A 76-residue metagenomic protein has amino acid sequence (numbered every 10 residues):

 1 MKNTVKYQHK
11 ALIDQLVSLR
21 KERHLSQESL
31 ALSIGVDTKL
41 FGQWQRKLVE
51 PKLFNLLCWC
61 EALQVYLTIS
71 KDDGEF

Functional and structural regions predicted by a protein language model:
M1-A11, E61, G74-F76: N-terminal flexible/basic segments that precede or flank functional cores
K10, K21-E22, E50: Short amphipathic helical patch at the helix-1/turn junction of helix-turn-helix
A11-L12, V36: Alpha-helix N-cap/N′ positions at the starts of helices
I13, G42-Q43, L57, K71: Key DNA-contacting residues within the recognition helix of helix-turn-helix
D14-S33, C58: Short basic helix-loop element that most often maps to the first helix and adjoining turn of HTH DNA-binding modules
G35-E50: Recognition helix of helix-turn-helix/homeodomain-like DNA-binding domains that insert into the DNA major groove
F54-I69: DNA major-groove recognition helix of helix-turn-helix/homeodomain DNA-binding modules
